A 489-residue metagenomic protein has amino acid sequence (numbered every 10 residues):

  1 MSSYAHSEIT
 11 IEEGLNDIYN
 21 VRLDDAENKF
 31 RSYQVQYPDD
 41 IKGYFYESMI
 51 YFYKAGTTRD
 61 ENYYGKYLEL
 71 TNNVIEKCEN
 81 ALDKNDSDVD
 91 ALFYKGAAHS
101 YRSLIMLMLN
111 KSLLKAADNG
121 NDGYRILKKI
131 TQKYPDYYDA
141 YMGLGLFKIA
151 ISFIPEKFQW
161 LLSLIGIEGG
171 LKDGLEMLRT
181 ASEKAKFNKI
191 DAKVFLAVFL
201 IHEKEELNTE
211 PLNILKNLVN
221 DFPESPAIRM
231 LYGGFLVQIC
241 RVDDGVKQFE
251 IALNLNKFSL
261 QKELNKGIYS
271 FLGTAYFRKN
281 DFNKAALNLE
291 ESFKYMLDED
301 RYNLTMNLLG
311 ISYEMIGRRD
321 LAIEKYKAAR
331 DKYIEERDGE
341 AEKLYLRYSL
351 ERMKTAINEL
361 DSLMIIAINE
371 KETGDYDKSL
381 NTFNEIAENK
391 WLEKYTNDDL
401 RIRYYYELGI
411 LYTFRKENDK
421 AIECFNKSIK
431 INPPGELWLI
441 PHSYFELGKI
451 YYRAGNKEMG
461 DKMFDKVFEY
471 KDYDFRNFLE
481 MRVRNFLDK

Functional and structural regions predicted by a protein language model:
Y4, S32-P38, K133, S163-E168 (+9 more regions): Solenoid-like repeat scaffolds
H6, D40, E47, Y67 (+14 more regions): Residues that mark the junctions of alpha-helical repeat units in TPR/alpha-solenoid scaffolds
T10, Y44, Y51, L92 (+10 more regions): TPR repeat positional signature
L15, M49, G56, A97 (+13 more regions): Residue-level recognition of tetratricopeptide repeat
D17-K29, D39, Y44-E210, I214 (+2 more regions): Short coil/linker segments at helix-helix boundaries
N72, N121-Y124, K128-T131, G166-S182 (+6 more regions): TPR/TPR-like (Sel1-like) alpha-helical repeat modules
